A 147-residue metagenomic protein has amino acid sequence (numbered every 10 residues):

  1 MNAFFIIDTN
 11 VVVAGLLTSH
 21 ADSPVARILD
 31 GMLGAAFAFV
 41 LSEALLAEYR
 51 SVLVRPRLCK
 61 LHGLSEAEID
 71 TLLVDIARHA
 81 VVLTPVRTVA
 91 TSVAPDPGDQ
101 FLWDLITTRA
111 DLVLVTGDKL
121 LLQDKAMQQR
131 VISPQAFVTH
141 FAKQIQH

Functional and structural regions predicted by a protein language model:
M1-L41: Short, well-structured N-terminal submotif of metal-dependent ribonuclease cores
T9, D96-Q100: Conserved glycosyltransferase catalytic-site signature
T9, E43-A44, G117-K119: Short secondary-structure boundary segments
V12-V13, A47-E48, L121-Q123: Short, active-site-adjacent cap segments at secondary-structure transitions
A14-L16, V52, L61, D124 (+1 more regions): Residues that scaffold the ATP/ADP-binding catalytic core of kinase and kinase-like folds
G15-T18, V89-P95: Short, flexible loop segments at the rims of nucleotide/cofactor-binding pockets, characterized by
G31-T88: PIN-domain endoribonuclease scaffold, especially VapC-family toxins
S92, Q100, T107-V115, K119-H147: Acidic, PIN/NYN-like endoribonuclease modules and their adjacent C-terminal/linker elements
